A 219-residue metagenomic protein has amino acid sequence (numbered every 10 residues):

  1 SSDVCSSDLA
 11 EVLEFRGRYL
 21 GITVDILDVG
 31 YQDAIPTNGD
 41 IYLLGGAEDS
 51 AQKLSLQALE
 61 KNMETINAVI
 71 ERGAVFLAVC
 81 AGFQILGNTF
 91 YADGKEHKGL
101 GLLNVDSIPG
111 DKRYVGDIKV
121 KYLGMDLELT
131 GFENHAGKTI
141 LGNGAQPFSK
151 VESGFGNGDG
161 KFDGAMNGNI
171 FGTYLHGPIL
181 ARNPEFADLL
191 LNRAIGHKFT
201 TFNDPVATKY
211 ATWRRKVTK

Functional and structural regions predicted by a protein language model:
S1-E71, A181-K219: N-terminal beta1-alpha1 cap of cysteine-dependent amidohydrolase-like domains
G30, N104-D106, E133-H135: Residues at the C-termini of beta-strands that transition into short coil/loop
D33-A34, A68, A92, F162-G164: Short secondary-structure boundary/capping segments
I41-G45, L77, G172-Y174: Structural motif
A47-D49, Q84, Y174, P178: Gly/Ser/Thr-rich beta-alpha loop segments that engage phosphate groups in nucleotides
D49-D126: Cysteine-nucleophile active-site neighborhood
P109-K219: Amide-donor transfer/coupling interface in amidating biosynthetic enzymes
